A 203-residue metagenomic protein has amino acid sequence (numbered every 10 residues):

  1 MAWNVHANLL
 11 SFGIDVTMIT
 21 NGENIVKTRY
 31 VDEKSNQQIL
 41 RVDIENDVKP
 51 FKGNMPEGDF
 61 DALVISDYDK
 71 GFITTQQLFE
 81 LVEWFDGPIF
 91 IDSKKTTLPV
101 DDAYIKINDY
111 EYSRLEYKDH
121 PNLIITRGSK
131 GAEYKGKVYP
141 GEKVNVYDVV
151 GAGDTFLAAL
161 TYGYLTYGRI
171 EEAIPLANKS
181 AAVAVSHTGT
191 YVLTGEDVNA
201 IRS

Functional and structural regions predicted by a protein language model:
M1-I65, Y191-S203: Conserved N-terminal subdomain of the carbohydrate kinase-like
I14, Q37, G87-P88, A103 (+1 more regions): A structural micro-motif
N21, K94-K95, Y110: Short, ordered loop/turn segments at secondary-structure junctions
N24-I25, N36-Q38, D101, D119 (+1 more regions): A generic structural signal for well-ordered coil/turn residues at beta-strand boundaries that shape enzyme active-site
R41, A62-S66, F90, K106 (+1 more regions): Structural motif
N46, D59, Q76-P88, S93-P99 (+1 more regions): Conserved phosphate-binding/catalytic region of the ribokinase-like
Y68-I73: Glycine-rich phosphate-binding loops at beta-strand->alpha-helix junctions
A103-D109: A short beta-strand/loop micro-motif in the catalytic core of glycosyltransferases that engages the nucleotide-sugar
